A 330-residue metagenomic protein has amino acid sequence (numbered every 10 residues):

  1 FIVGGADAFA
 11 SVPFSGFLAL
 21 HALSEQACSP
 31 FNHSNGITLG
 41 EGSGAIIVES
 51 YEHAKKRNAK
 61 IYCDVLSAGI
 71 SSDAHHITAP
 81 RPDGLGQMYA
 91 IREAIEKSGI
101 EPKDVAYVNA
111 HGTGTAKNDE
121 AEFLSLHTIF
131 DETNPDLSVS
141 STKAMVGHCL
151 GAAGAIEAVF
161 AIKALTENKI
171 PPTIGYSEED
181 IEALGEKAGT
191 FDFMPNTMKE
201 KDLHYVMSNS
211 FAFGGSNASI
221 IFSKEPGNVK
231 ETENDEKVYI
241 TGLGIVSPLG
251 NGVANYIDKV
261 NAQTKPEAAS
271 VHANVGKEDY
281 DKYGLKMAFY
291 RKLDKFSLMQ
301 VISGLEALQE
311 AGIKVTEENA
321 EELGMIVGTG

Functional and structural regions predicted by a protein language model:
F1, L23-N35, Y51-C63, Y89-D104 (+4 more regions): Structural signature of cysteine-dependent C-C bond-forming condensing enzymes
G5-A10, S67-S72, G112-G114, K143-G147 (+4 more regions): Acidic, glycine-rich active-site loops and adjacent beta-strand->loop/helix elements that engage anionic groups
A6-F14, P102-N118, I240, N255-G330: Conserved beta-ketoacyl condensing-enzyme motif
S11-G16, H75-T78, D119-A121, G151-A152 (+2 more regions): Short acidic, glycine/serine/threonine-rich loops at helix termini
P13-S15, A19-L39, L126-A155, P266-L298: Conserved catalytic cysteine-centered active-site region of acyl-thioester-dependent Claisen-condensing enzymes
A27-S98, A106-Y107, P226-S270: Condensing-enzyme catalytic core mediating Claisen C-C bond formation in acyl metabolism
G44-I47, N217-I221, I326: Short beta-strand scaffold segments in enzyme catalytic cores
H75-Q87, T113-F130, C149-I156: Short glycine/threonine-rich loop-to-helix capping motif typified by GTGT followed within a few residues by an Asp-Pro
